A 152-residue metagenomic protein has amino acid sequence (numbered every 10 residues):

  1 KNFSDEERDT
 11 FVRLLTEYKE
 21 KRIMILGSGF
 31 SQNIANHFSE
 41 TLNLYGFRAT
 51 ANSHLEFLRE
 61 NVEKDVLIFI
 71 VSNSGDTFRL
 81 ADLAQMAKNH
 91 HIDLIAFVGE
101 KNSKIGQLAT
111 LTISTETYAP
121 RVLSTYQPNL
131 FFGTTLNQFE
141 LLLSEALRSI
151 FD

Functional and structural regions predicted by a protein language model:
N2-K19: A short, well-structured juxtamembrane/interface segment
T16-I150: Glycine-rich phosphate-binding loops that contact phosphosugars or nucleotide phosphates
